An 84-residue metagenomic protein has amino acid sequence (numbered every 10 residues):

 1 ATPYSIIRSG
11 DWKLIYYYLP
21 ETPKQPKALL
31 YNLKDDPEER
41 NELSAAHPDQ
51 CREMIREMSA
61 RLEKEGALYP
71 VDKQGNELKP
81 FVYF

Functional and structural regions predicted by a protein language model:
T2-P3, K27: Residue-level marker for the onset of beta-strands and adjacent loop->beta junctions in well-ordered domains
S9, Y18-K27, L33-F84: Long, internal low-complexity/basic segments
I15: Short, Arg/Lys-rich segments that mark the N-terminal edge of DNA/RNA- and chromatin-recognition modules
